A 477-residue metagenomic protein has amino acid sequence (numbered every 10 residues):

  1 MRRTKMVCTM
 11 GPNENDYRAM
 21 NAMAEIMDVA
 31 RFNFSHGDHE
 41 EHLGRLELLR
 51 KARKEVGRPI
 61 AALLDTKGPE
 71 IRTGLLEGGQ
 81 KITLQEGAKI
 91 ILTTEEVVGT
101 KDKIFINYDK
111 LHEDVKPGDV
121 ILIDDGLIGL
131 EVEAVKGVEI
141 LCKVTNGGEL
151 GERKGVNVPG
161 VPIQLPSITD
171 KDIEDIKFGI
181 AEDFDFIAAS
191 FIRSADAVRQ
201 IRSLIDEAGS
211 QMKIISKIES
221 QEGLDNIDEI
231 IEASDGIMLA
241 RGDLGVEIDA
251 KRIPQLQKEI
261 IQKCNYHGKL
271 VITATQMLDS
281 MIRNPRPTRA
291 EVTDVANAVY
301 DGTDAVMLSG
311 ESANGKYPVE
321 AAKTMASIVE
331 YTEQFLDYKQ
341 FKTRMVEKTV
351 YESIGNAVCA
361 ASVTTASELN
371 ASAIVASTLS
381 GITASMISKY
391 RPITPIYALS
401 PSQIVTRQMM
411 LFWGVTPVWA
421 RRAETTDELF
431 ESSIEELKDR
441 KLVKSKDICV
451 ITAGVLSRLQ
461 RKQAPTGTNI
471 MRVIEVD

Functional and structural regions predicted by a protein language model:
M1-D477: Non-catalytic helical/linker scaffolds that mediate oligomerization, partner binding, and domain coupling around large
